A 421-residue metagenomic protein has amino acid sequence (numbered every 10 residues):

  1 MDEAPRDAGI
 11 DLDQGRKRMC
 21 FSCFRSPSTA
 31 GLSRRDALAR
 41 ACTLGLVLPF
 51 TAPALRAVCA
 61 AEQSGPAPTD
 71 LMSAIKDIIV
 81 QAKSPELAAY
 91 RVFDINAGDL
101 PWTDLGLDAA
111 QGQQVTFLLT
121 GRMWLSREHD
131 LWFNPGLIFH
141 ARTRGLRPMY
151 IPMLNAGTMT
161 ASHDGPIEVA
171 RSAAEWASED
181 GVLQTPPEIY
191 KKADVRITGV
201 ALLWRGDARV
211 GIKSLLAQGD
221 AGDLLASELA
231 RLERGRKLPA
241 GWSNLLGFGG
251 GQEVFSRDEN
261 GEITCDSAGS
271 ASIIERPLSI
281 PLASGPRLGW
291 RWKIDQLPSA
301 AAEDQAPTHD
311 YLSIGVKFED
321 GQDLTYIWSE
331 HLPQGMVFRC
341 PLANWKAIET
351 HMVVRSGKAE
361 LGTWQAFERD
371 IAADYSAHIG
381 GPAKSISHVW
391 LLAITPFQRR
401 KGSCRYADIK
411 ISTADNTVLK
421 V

Functional and structural regions predicted by a protein language model:
M1-D36, R40-P53, V58: N-terminal secretory signal peptides
A61-E228, P307-H309, E330-P341: Acidic, Ser/Thr/Pro
A88-Y90, Q252-I273: Short carbohydrate-recognition loop motifs
L107-A110, P277-L288, K358-L361: Extracellular/lumenal carbohydrate-interaction signature centered on repeated Trp-anchored short motifs
I138-T143, D295-T363, G402-R405: Extracellular ligand-binding interfaces
V169, W176-P187, H309-I314, I348 (+2 more regions): Extracellular beta-strand ligand-recognition surfaces/modules
R236-N260: Extracellular glycan-recognition surfaces and repeat-rich motifs
V389, I409-I411: Extracellular beta-strand elements of beta-rich domains used for carbohydrate recognition/degradation or cell-matrix
